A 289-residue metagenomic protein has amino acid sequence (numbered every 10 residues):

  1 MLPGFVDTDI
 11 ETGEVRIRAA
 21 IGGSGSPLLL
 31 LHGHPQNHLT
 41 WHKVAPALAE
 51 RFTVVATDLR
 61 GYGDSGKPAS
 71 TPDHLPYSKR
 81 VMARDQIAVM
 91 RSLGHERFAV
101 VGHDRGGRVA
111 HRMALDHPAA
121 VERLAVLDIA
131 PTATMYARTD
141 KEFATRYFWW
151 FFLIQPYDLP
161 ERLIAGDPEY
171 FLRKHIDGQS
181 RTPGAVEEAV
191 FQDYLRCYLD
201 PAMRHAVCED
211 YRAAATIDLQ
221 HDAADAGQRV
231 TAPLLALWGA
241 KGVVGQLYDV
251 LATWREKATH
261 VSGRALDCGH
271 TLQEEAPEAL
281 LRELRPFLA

Functional and structural regions predicted by a protein language model:
M1-T8, V15-I17, P27, V55 (+4 more regions): Flexible "cap/lid" subdomain of the alpha/beta-hydrolase fold that forms the substrate-access gate
A20-P68, W254: Conserved HGGG/HGGXW glycine-rich cap/lid loop of the alpha/beta-hydrolase fold
G33, N37, H103, D116-H117: A short His-aromatic
P35, E50, P118-A119, T259 (+1 more regions): Proline-centered flexible-loop/turn and helix-kink motifs
W41-H42, L247-Y248, P277-E278: Conserved strand-to-helix beginnings and helix N-cap segments that scaffold or border functional pockets
K43-P46, E50, L115-D116, R282 (+1 more regions): Short, well-ordered alpha-helices that flank and scaffold nucleotide-derived cofactor binding pockets
C268-L281: Catalytic histidine-centered segment of alpha/beta-hydrolase-like enzymes
